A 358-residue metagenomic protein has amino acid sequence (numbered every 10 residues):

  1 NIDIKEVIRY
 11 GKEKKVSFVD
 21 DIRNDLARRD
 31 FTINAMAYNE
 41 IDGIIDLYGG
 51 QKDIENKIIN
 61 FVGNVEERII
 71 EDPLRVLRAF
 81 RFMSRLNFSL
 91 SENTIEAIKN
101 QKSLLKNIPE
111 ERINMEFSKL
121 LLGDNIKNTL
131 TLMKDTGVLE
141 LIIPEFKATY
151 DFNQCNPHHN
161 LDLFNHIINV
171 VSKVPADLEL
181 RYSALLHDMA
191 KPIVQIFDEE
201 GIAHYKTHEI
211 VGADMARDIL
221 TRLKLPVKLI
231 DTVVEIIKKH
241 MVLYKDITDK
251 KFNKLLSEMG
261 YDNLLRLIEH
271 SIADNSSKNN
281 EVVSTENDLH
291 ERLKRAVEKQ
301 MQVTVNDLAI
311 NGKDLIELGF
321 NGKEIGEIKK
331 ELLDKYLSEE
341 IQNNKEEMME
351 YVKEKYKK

Functional and structural regions predicted by a protein language model:
N1-K358: Catalytic cores of the polymerase beta-like nucleotidyltransferase superfamily and closely associated nucleotide
